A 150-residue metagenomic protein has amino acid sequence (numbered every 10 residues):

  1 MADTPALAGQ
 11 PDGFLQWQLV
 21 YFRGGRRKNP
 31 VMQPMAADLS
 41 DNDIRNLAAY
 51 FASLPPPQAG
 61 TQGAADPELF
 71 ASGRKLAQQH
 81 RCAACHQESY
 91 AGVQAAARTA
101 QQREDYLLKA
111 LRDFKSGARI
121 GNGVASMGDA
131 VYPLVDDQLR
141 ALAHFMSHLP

Functional and structural regions predicted by a protein language model:
M1, L47, F51, Q79-S89 (+2 more regions): The canonical Cys-X-X-Cys-His
M1-K28, Q33-D38, R74, Y90-S116 (+1 more regions): Gly/Gly-Pro-rich "capping" loops immediately C-terminal to redox-active cysteine motifs in periplasmic/lumenal
G24-G25, L54-P57, E88, S116-G117 (+1 more regions): Generic structural signal for alpha-helix termini and adjacent loop/cap motifs
P30, R45, A49-A52, A71-K75: Internal, well-ordered alpha-helical scaffold/interface segments that support domain packing or protein-protein contacts
A37-G60, D105, V131-P150: C-terminal capping alpha-helices of c-type cytochrome domains
A59-G60, A64-E88, R103: Sequence/structural segment immediately N-terminal to covalent heme-attachment motifs in c-type and related
